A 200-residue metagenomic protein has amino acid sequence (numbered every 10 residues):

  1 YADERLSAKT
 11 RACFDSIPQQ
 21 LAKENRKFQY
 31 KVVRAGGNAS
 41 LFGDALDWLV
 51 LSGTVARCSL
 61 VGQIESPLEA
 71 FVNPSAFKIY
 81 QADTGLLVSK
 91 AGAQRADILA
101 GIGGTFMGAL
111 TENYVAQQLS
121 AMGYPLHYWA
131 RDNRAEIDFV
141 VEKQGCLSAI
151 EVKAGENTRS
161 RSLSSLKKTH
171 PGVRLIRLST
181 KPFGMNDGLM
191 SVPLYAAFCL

Functional and structural regions predicted by a protein language model:
Y1-Q144: Accessory nucleic acid-recognition modules appended to NTPase machines
C58-L60, W129-R131, L178-T180, L194-A197: Conserved beta-strand termini and adjacent loop/short-helix elements that scaffold enzyme active sites in alpha/beta
I79-A82, I150, S191: Short hydrophobic-aromatic micro-motifs
Y128, A149-V152: Short catalytic-loop micro-motif centered on adjacent basic/acidic residues
C146-S148, R174: Structural motif
A154-Y195: Catalytic cores of nucleic-acid endonucleases
